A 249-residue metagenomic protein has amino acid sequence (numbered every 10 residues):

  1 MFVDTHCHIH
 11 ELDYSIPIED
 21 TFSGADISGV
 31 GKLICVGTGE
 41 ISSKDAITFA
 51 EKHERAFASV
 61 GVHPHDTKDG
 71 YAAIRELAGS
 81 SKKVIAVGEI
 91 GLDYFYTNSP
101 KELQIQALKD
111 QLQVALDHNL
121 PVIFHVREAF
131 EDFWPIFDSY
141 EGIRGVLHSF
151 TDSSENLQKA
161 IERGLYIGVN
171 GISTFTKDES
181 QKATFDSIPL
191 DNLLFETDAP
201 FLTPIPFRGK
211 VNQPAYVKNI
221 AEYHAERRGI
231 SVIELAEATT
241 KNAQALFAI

Functional and structural regions predicted by a protein language model:
M1-I249: Mid-domain alpha/beta scaffold segments of enzyme catalytic cores
